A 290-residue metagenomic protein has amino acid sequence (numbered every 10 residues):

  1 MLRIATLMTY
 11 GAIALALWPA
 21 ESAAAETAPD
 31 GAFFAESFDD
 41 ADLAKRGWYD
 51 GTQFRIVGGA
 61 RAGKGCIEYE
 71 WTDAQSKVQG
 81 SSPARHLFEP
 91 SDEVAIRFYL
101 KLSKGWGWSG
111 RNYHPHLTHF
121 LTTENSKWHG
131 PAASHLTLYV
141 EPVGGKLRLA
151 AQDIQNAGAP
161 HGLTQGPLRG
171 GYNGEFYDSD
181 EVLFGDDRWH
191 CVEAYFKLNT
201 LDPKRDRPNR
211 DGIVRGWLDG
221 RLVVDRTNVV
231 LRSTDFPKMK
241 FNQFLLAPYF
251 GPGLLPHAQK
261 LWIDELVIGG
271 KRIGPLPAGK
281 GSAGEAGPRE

Functional and structural regions predicted by a protein language model:
E26-Y49, G279-K280, G287-P288: Extracellular carbohydrate-recognition regions
A32, S91-E93, Y99, Y177-P203: Trp-centered recognition loops
D42-E70: Extracellular glycan-recognition surfaces and repeat-rich motifs
Y69-R97, P131-A133, G162-S179: Secreted extracellular polysaccharide-interacting domains
F120-R169, G174-D178: Glycan-recognition/cleft segments
C191-V230: Carbohydrate-binding surfaces in secreted/extracellular proteins
P208-R210, G253-E265, G274, A278: Extracellular carbohydrate recognition
R226-W262: Flexible glycan-contacting loops in extracellular carbohydrate-active proteins
